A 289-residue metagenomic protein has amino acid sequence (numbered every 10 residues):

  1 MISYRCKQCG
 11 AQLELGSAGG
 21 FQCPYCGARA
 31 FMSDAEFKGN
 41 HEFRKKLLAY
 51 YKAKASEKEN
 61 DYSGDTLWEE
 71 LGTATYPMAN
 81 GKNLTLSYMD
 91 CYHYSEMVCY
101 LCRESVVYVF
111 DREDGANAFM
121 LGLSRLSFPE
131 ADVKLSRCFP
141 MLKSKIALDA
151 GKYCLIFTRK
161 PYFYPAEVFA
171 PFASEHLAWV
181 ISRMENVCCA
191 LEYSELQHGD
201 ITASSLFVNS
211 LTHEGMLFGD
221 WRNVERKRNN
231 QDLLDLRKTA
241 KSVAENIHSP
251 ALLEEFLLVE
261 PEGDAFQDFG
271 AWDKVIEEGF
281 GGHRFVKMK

Functional and structural regions predicted by a protein language model:
K7-Q8, Y25: Short, cysteine/histidine-rich loop/knuckle motifs that typically chelate Zn2+
C26-F37: Short Cys/His-rich micro-motifs in 6-15 aa windows
F43-Y88: Juxta-kinase regulatory segment immediately upstream of eukaryotic protein kinase catalytic domains
E70-P140: ATP-binding glycine-rich loop module of kinase domains
R137-A178: Conserved structural core of kinase catalytic domains
E175-A190: Conserved alphaE helix
C188-S210: Catalytic-loop of the protein kinase fold
N209-K289: C-lobe/activation-segment region of protein kinase-like
